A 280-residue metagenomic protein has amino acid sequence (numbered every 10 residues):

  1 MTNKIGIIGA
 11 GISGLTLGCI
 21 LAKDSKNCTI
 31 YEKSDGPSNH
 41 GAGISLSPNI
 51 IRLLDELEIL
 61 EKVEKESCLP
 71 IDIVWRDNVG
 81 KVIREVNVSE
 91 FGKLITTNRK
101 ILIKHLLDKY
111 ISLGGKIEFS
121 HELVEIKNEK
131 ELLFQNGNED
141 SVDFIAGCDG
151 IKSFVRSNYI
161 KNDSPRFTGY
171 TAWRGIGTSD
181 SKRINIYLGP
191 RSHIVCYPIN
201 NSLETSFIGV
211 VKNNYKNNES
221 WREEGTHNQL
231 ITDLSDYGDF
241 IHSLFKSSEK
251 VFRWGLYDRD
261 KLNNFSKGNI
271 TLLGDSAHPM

Functional and structural regions predicted by a protein language model:
M1-S13: Beta1/beta-strand and adjacent pyrophosphate-binding region of the FAD-binding site in flavoprotein oxidoreductases
T2-I5, I20-A22, S47-I176, N214-I231: Conserved N-terminal helical subregion
S13, G36, K152: Conserved Rossmann-like nucleotide-cofactor binding loop
A22-G41: Glycine-rich FAD pyrophosphate-binding loop
C28-I30, I145, S266, I270-L272: Residue-level marker for buried hydrophobic side chains located in beta-strands that build the well-ordered beta-sheet
G36-R52: Conserved N-terminal glycine-rich FAD pyrophosphate-binding loop of Rossmann-like flavoproteins
T168-P198: Flavin-dependent oxidoreductases
N200, V211-M280: FAD/FMN-dependent oxidoreductases across multiple families
